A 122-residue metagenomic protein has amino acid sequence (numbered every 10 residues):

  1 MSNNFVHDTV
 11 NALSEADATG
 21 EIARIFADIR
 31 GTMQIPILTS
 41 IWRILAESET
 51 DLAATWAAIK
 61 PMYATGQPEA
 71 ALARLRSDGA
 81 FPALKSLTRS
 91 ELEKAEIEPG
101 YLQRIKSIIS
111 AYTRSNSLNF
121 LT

Functional and structural regions predicted by a protein language model:
M1-T122: Hydrophobic alpha-helical segments
